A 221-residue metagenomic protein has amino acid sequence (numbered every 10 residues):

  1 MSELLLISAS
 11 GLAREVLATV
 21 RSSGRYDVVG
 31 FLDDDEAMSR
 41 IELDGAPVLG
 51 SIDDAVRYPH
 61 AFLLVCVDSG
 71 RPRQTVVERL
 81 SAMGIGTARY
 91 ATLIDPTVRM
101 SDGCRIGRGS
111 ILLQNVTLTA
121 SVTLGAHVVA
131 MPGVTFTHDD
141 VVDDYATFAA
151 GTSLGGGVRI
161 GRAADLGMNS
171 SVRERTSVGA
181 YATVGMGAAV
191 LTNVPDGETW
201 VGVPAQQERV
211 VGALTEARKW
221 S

Functional and structural regions predicted by a protein language model:
S2-V20: Glycine-rich adenosine-cofactor-binding loop
E3, D27-V29, F62, R89: Residues at the starts of beta-strands that form the adenosine-phosphate
L6-I7, L32, C66: Short hydrophobic segments within beta-strands
L12, D68-P72, Q206: Short glycine-rich anion-binding loops that position phosphate/pyrophosphate groups of nucleotides and phosphorylated
L17-T19, T75-R79, L124, P195-D196 (+1 more regions): Short amphipathic alpha-helical segments
S23-E42: NAD(P)-binding Rossmann-fold cofactor-contacting core
E36-R99: Phosphate-bearing ligand-interacting subdomains that bind or position ATP/ADP/UDP/GDP/NAD(P) or nucleotide-linked
T92-E208: Structural signal for interior beta-strand "rungs" in well-ordered beta-sheet cores of soluble enzyme domains
